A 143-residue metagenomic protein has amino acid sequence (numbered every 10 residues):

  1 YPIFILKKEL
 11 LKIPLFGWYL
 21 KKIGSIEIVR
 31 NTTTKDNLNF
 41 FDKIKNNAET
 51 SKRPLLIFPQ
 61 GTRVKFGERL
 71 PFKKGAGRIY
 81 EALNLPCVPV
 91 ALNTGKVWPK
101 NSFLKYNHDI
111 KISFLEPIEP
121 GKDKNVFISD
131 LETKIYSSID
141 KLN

Functional and structural regions predicted by a protein language model:
Y1-T33: Catalytic core of membrane glycerolipid acyltransferases/transacylases, capturing the structured, soluble-facing
L38-N143: Non-catalytic C-terminal accessory region of glycerolipid acyltransferases and related lyso-lipid remodeling enzymes
